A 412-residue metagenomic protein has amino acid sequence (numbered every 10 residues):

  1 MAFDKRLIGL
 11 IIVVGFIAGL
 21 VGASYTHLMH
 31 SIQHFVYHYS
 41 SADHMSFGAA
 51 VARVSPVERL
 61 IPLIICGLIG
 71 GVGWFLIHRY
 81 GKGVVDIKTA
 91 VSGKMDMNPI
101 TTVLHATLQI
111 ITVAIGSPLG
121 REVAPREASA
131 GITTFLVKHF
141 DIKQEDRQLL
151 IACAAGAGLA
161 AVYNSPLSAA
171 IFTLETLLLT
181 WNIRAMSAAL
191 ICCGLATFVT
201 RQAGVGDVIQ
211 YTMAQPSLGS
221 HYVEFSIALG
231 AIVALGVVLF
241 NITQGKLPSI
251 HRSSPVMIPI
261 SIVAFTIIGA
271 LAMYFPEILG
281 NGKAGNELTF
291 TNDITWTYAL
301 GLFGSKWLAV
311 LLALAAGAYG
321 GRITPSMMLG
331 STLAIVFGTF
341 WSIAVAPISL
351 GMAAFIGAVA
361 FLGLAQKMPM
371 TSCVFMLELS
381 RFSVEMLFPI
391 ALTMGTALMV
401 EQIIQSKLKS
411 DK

Functional and structural regions predicted by a protein language model:
M1-K412: Alpha-helical transmembrane segments and immediately membrane-proximal extracytoplasmic
